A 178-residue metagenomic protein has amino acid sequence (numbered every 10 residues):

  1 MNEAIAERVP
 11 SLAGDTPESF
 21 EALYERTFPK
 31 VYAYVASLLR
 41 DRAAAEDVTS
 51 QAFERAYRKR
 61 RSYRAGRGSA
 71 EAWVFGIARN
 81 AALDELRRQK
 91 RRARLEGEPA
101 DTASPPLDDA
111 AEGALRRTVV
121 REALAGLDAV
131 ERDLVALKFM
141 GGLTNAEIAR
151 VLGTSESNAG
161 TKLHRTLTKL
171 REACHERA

Functional and structural regions predicted by a protein language model:
M1-K30, S37: N-terminal module of bacterial RNA polymerase sigma factors
M1-S11, R40, A114, R150-G153 (+1 more regions): C-terminal edge and immediately downstream basic/flexible tail or linker adjoining helix-turn-helix-like DNA-binding
N2-A6, R92-R117, T144: Internal acidic/polar
A13-G14, R40, Q51-G68, R88-K90: Sigma70-family region 2
L23-R42, K59, F75, L124 (+1 more regions): Amphipathic, Lys/Arg- and hydrophobic-enriched alpha-helical face
D47-E54, G68-N80: Structural recognition of an alpha-helix C-terminal capping motif at a helix-to-coil junction
R58-S62, F75-G97, G113: Arg/Lys-rich amphipathic alpha helix in sigma70-family domain 2
L83, E131, M140, A146-R177: DNA-recognition helix of helix-turn-helix
